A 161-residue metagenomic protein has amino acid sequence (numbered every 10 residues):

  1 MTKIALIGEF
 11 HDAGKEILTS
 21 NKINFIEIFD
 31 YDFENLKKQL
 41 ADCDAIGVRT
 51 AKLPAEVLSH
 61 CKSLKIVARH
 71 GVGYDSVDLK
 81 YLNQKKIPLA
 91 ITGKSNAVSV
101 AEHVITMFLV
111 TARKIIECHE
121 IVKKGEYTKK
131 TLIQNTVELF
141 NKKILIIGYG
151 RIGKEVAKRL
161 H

Functional and structural regions predicted by a protein language model:
M1-A90: An N-terminal-biased, well-structured beta-alpha scaffold segment characteristic of Rossmann-like dinucleotide-binding
G93-K143, E155: Phosphate-binding beta-alpha-beta segment of Rossmann-like dinucleotide-binding domains, i.e., the NAD(P)
I147-G148: Conserved N-terminal Rossmann-fold NAD(P)-binding element of oxidoreductases
I152: Hydrophobic/small residue at the entry helix of a nucleotide-binding pocket
L160: Aromatic pocket-lining residues of Rossmann-like dinucleotide-binding sites
